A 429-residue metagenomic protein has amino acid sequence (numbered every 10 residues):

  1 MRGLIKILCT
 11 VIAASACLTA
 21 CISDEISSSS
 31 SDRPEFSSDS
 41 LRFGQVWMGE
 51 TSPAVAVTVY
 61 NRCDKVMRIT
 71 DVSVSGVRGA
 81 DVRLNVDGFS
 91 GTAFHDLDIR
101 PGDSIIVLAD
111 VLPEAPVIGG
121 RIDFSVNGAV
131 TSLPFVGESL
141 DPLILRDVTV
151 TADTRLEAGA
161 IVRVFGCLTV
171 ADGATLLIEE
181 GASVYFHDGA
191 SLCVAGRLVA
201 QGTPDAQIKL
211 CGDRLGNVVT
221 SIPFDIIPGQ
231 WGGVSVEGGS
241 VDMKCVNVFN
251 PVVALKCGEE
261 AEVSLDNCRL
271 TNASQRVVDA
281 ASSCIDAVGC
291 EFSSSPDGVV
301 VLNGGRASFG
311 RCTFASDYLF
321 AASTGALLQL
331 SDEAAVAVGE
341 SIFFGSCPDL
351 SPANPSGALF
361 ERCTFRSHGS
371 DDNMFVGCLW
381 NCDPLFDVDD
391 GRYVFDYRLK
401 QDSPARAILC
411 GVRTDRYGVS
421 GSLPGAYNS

Functional and structural regions predicted by a protein language model:
M1-C9: Bacterial N-terminal signal peptides that target proteins for export
L18-A20: C-terminal motif of bacterial Sec signal peptides marking the signal peptidase cleavage site
I22-S28, P34-Q45, E50-T51, A56-T58 (+1 more regions): Beta-strand/loop edge motif enriched in small/polar residues
S52-P53, D64-I69: Short acidic/proline- and small/hydrophobic-mixed sequence motifs that coincide with surface turns and coil-to-beta
V59-C63: Asparagine-centered strand-capping/turn motif at beta-strand->loop junctions
S73-H95: Short, solvent-exposed loop/linker segments at beta-strand-coil boundaries, enriched for Pro/Gly and Ser/Thr
